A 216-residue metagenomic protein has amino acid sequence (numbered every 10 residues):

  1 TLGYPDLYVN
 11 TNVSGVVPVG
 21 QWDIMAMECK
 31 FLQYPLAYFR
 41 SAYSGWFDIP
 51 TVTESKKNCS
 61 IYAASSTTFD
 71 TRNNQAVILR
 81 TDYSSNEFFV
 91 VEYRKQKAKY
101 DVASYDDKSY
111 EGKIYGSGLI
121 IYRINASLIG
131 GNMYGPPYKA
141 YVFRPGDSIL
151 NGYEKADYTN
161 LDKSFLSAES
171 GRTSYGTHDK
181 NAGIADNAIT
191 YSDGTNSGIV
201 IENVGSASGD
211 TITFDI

Functional and structural regions predicted by a protein language model:
T1-S109, S127: Extracellular hydrolytic enzyme modules, especially secreted metalloproteases of the metzincin/thermolysin-like class
F69-I216: Extracellular low-complexity, Gly/Ser/Thr-rich intrinsically disordered linkers and protease-sensitive activation/hinge
